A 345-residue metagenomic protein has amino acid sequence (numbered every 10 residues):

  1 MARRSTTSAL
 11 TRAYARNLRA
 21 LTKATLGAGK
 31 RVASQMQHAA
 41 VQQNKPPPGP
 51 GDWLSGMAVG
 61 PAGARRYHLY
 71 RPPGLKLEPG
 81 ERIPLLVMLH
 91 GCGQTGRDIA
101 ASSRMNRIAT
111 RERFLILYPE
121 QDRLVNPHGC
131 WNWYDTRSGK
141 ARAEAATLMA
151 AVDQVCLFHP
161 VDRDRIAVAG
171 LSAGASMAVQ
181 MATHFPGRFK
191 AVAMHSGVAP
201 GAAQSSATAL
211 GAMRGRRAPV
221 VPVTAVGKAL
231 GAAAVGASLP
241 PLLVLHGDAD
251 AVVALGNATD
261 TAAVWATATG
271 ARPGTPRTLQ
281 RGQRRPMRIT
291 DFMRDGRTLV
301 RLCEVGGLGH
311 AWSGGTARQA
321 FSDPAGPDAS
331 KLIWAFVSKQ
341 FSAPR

Functional and structural regions predicted by a protein language model:
M1-L85, R97-S103, R111, L115 (+9 more regions): A domain-start/cap signature at the N-terminus of enzymes
I83, H90-T95, L308: Active-site glycine-rich loops that stabilize anionic/oxyanionic intermediates across multiple enzyme folds
H90, G170-S172, G247: Conserved alpha/beta-hydrolase "nucleophile elbow" surrounding the catalytic nucleophile
E120-A143: Cap/lid segment of the alpha/beta-hydrolase catalytic domain
R137-H159, Q180: Alpha/beta-hydrolase active-site loop
A175-G187: Short glycine-enriched nucleophile-adjacent loop and the immediately C-terminal alpha-helix near the catalytic center
R188-A199: A conserved short beta-strand
V244-H246, D250: Short beta-strand/loop motif that positions the catalytic acidic residue of the alpha/beta-hydrolase fold
